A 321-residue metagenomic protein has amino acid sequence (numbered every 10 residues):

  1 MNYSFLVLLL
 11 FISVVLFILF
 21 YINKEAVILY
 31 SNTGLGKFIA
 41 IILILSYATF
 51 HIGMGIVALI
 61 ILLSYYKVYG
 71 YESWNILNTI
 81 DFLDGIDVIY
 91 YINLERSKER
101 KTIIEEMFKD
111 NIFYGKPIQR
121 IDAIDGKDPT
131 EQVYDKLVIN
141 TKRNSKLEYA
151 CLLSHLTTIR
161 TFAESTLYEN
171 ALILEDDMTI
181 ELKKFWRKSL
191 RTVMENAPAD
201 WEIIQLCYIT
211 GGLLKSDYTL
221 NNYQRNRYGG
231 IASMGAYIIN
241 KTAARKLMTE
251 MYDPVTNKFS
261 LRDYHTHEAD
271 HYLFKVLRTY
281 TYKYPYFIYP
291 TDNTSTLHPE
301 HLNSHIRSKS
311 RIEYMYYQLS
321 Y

Functional and structural regions predicted by a protein language model:
M1-S4, G70-N78: Acidic, glycine/proline-rich intrinsically disordered low-complexity segments
F5-I12, L29-I39: Short hydrophobic alpha-helical membrane-embedded segments
F17-I18, I61-G70: Alpha-helical transmembrane segments and their membrane-interface exit regions
F20-N32: Short, amphipathic, aromatic/basic-enriched membrane-interface segments that mark the entry/exit of transmembrane
L29-N32, I52-I61, W74-I76: A cytosolic-side transmembrane-helix exit/cap motif
F38-T49, V57-L62: Generic transmembrane alpha-helix motif of multi-pass integral membrane proteins
I76-L174, M178-Y321: An acidic/histidine-cluster motif and surrounding catalytic segment that typifies divalent-metal-assisted enzyme active
